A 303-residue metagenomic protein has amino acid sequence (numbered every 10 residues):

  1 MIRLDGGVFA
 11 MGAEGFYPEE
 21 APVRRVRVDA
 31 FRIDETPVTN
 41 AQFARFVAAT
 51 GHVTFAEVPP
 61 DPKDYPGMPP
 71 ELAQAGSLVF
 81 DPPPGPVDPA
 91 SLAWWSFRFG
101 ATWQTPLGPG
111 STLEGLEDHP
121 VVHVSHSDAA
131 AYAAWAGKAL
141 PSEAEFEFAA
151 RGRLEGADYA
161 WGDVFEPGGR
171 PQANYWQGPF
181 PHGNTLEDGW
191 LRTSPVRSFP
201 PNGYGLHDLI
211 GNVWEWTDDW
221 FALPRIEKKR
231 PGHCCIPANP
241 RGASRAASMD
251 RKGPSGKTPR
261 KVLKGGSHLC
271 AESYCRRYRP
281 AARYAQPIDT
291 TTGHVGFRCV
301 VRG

Functional and structural regions predicted by a protein language model:
R3-L4, A10, G15, P59-P280: Functional-site microenvironments in short loops/helix caps that host divalent-cation chemistry
P18-A21: C-terminal, low-complexity/hydrophilic appendages and adjacent surface loops of extracellular/periplasmic anionic
R25-F31: A short N-terminal beta-strand-loop micro-motif at the entrance of redox/enzyme domains
V26, R45, E57, E114-G115: Zinc-dependent metalloendopeptidases
F31, F46-F55, A136: Short capping motifs at secondary-structure boundaries
D34: An anion-binding catalytic pocket shared by soluble metabolic enzymes
T39: Acidic-aromatic/histidine active-site loop/patch
G293-G303: Short, structured beta-strand segments at or near domain termini in extracellular proteins/domains
